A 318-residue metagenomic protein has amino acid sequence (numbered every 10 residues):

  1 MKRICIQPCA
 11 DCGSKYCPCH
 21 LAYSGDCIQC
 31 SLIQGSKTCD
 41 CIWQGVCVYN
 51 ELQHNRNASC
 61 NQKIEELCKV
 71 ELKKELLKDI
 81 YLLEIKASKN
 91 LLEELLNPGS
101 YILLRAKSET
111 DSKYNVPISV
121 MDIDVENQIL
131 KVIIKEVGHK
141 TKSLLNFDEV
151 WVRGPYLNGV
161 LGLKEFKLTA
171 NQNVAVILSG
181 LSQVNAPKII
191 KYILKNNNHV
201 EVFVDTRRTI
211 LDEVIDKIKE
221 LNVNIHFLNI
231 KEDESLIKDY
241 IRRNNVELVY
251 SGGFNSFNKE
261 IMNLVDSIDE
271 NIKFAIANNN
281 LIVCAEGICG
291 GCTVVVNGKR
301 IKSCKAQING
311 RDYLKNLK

Functional and structural regions predicted by a protein language model:
I4-P8, N55-N61, E65-K74, K302-K318: Short Fe-S-cluster ligation motifs
Q7-L21, G25-W43, S256, N279-G310: Local cysteine-cluster metal-coordination motifs and their immediate loop/turn environment, predominantly Fe-S cluster
L32-C60: Anionic-ligand-binding alpha/beta catalytic cores of soluble enzymes and soluble regulatory domains that recognize
H54-R153: Ferredoxin-reductase
T141-V283: FNR/FR-type flavoprotein reductase catalytic core
R207-I210, L228-I230, V294, K302 (+2 more regions): Short histidine
